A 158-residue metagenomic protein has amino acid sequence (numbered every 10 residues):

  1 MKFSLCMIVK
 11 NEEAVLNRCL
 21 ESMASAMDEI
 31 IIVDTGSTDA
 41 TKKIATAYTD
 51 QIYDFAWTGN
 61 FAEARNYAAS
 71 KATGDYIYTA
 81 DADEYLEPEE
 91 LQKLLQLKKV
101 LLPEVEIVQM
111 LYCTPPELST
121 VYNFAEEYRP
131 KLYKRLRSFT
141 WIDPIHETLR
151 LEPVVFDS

Functional and structural regions predicted by a protein language model:
M1-S4: Extreme N-terminal starter segment of soluble prokaryotic enzymes
C6-E29: Short, well-formed alpha-helical segments that are part of the catalytic scaffolds of diverse glycosyltransferases
R18-C19, I44, Y67, K93: A short acidic, amphipathic alpha-helical/loop segment
S22, A26, D34-I44, W57 (+1 more regions): A conserved acidic beta->alpha catalytic loop
A24, T46, A72-T73, L102: Short conserved AdoMet
D28, K42-Y67, K71: Conserved donor nucleotide-binding strand/loop of the catalytic core
D34, D54-A56, L111-C113: Residue-level recognition of beta-strand->loop/alpha-helix junctions
A62-A69, D75, A80, L86-S158: Catalytic-site signature of metal-activated, phosphate-bearing donor transferases, centered on the GT-A/GT-A-like
